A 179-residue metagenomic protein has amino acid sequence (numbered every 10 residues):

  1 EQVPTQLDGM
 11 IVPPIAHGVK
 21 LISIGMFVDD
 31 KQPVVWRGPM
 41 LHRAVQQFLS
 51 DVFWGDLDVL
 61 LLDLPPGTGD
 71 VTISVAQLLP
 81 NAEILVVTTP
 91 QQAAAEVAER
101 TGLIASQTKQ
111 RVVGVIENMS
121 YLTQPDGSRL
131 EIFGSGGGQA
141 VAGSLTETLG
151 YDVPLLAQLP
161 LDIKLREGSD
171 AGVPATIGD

Functional and structural regions predicted by a protein language model:
E1-K31, H42, L49: Phosphate-binding loop that captures ATP/GTP phosphates
P14-I15, D51-G55, Q77-P80, Q107-T108: Conserved catalytic network of the ASCE P-loop NTPase/AAA+ motor domain
I22, L64, Q77: Glycine-rich phosphate-binding loops of nucleotide-dependent enzymes
S23, V86-T89, V115-E117: Conserved beta-strand segments of the P-loop GTPase G domain that flank and frequently precede/overlap
G25-T72: Phosphate-binding/switch loop-helix module in NTP-utilizing enzymes
F27-D29, P66-G67, P90-A94, M119-T123 (+1 more regions): Conserved nucleotide-binding/hydrolysis micro-motifs of P-loop NTPases
G55-L64, T68, P80-T101: Conserved Switch II/interswitch segment of TRAFAC-class P-loop GTPases
G102-D179: C-terminal lobe/tail of nucleotide-utilizing enzymes
